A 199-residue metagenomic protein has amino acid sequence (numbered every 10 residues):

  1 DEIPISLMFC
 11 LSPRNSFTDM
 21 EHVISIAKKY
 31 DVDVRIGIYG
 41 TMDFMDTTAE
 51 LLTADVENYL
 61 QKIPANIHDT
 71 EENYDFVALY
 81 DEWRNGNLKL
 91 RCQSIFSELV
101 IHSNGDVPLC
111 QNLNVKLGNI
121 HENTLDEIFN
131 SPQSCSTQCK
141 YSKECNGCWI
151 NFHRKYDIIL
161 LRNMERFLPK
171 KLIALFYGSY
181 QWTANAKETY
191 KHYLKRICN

Functional and structural regions predicted by a protein language model:
D1-N123, E127, I158-L161: Radical SAM enzyme [4Fe-4S]-AdoMet core and its adjacent flexible, acidic and glycine-rich loops/tails across
D106-N199: Flexible mid-to-C-terminal extensions adjoining Fe-S/redox cofactors in radical SAM and related proteins
